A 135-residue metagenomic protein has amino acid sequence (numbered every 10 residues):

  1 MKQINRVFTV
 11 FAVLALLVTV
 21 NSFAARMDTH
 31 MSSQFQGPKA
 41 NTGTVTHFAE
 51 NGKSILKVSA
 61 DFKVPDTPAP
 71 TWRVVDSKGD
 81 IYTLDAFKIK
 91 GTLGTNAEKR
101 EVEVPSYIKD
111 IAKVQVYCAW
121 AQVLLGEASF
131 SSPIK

Functional and structural regions predicted by a protein language model:
K2-F11: Bacterial N-terminal signal peptides that target proteins for export
V10-T19: Bacterial N-terminal signal peptides
F23-G52, F87-K88, K135: Transition segment at domain starts
L56-F62: Short amphipathic, basic-aromatic surface patches that mediate peripheral association with negatively charged
T71-V75: Beta-strand signatures of extracellular beta-sandwich domains
D76-D80, W120, I134: Solvent-exposed strand-loop boundary residues in beta-sheet-rich modules
D80-S106: An anionic, turn-rich surface loop/hairpin at beta-sheet edges that serves as a generic interaction/coordination patch
E103-S129: Short, exposed beta-strand-loop hairpins at the edges of beta-sheets in extracellular/periplasmic proteins
